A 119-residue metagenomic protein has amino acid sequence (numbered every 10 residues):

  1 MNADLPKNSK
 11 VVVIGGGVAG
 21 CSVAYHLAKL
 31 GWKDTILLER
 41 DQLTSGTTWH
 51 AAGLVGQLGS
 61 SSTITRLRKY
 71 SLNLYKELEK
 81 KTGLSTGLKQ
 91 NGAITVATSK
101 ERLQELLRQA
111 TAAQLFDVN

Functional and structural regions predicted by a protein language model:
A3-A19, I36: Beta1/beta-strand and adjacent pyrophosphate-binding region of the FAD-binding site in flavoprotein oxidoreductases
A3-P6, K29, L88: Short, flexible hinge/linker loops that cap or flank conserved catalytic cores
I14, E39, A51, Q90-G92: A secondary-structure boundary/capping signal
L27-A28, A113: Hydrophobic alpha-helical packing residues
A28-W49: Glycine-rich FAD pyrophosphate-binding loop
G53-N119: Dinucleotide-binding Rossmann-like beta1-alpha1 core, especially the glycine-rich loop that anchors the ADP
